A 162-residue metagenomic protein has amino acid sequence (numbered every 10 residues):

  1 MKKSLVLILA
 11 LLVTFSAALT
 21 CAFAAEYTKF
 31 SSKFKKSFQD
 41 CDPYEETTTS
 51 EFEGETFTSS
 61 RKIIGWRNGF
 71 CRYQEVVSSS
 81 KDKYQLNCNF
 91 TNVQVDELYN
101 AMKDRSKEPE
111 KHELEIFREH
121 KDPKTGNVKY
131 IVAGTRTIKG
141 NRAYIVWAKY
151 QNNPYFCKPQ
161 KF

Functional and structural regions predicted by a protein language model:
M1-S4: Positively charged n-region of N-terminal signal peptides that target proteins for export
T14-A22: C-terminal segment of classical bacterial N-terminal signal peptides
A17, K36-S37, R67, Y84 (+1 more regions): Secretory pathway export signals and precursors
C21-E75: N-terminal export/targeting and maturation segments
D40-D42, F70-R72, N87-N89, F156-Q160: Sequence contexts marking disulfide-bonded cysteines in secreted/extracellular proteins
D42-E51, S79-K81, V95-A101, F162: Extracellular/mature segments of secreted proteins
S59-H120: Mature extracytoplasmic domains of secretory-pathway proteins
K124-F162: C-terminal partner/receptor-binding element of secreted or periplasmic proteins
